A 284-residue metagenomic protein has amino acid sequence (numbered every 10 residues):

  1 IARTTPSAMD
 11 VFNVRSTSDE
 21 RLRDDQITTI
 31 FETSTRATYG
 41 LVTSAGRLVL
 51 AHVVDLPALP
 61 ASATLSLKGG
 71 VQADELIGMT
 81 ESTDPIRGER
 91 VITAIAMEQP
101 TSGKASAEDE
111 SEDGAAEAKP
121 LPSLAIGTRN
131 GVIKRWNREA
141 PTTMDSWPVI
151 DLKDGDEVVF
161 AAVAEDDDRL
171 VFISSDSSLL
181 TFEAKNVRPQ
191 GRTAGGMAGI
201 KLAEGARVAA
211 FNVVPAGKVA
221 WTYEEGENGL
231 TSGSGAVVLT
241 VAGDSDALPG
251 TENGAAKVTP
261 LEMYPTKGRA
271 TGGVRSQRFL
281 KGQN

Functional and structural regions predicted by a protein language model:
I1-N284: Short, structured "edge-of-domain" segments at secondary-structure transitions
